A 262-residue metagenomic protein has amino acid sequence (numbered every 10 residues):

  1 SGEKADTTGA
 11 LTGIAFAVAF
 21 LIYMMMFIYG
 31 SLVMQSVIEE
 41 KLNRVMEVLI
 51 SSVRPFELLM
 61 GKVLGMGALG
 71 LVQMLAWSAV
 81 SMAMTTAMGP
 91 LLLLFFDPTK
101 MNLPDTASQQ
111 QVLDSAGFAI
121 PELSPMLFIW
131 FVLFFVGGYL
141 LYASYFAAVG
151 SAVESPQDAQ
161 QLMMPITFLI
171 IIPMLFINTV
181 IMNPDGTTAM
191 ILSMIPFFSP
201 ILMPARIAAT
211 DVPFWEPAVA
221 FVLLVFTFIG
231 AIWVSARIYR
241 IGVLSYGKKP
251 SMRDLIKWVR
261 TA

Functional and structural regions predicted by a protein language model:
S1-M46, I50, F56-A76, V80-L127: Transmembrane helix-boundary elements of multi-pass transport/secretion proteins, especially ABC-type permease modules
G2-L11, E47-V53, L58, I195-P200 (+3 more regions): Long, highly hydrophobic alpha-helical transmembrane signal-anchor segments
P55-F56, M60-L64, Q157-P165: Membrane-interface segments at loop-to-transmembrane junctions
M84-T85, G89-A262: Membrane-spanning alpha-helical segments of multipass transporters and channels
